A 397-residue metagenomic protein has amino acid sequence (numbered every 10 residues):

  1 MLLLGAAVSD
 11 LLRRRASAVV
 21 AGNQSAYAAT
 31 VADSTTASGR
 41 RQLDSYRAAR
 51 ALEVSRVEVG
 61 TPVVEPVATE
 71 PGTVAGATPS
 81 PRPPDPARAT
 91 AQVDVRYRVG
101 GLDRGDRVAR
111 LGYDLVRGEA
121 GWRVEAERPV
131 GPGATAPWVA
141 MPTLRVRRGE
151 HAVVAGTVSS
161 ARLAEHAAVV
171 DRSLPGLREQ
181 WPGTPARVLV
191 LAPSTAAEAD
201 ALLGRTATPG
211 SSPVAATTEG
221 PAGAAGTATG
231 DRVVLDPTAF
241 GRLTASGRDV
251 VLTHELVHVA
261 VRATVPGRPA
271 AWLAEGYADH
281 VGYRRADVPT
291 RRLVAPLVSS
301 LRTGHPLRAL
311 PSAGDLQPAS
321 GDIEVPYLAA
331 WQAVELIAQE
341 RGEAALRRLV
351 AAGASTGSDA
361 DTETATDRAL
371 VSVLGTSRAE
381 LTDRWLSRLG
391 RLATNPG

Functional and structural regions predicted by a protein language model:
M1-A21, A29: Short, low-complexity N-terminal intrinsically disordered segments enriched in polar/charged residues
A6, Q24-S80: Short solvent-exposed beta->alpha transition segments
V31-S34, V63, V93-Y97, R128-V130 (+4 more regions): A mature extracytoplasmic/lumenal domain signature
A48, E53-R56, P86-T90, V188-T195: Extracytoplasmic/periplasmic mature domains of Sec-exported, cell-envelope-associated bacterial proteins
E70-G76, P83-Y97: A short hydrophobic beta-strand element
R96-P142: Short beta-strand edge/turn micro-motifs at domain boundaries
R147-A270, S300, D361-A369: Juxtacatalytic substrate-recognition/specificity segment
T217-R232, S246-G247, V251, V265-G397: Acidic/His/Gly-enriched intrinsically disordered linker/tail segments that often contain short helix/coil "MoRF-like"
